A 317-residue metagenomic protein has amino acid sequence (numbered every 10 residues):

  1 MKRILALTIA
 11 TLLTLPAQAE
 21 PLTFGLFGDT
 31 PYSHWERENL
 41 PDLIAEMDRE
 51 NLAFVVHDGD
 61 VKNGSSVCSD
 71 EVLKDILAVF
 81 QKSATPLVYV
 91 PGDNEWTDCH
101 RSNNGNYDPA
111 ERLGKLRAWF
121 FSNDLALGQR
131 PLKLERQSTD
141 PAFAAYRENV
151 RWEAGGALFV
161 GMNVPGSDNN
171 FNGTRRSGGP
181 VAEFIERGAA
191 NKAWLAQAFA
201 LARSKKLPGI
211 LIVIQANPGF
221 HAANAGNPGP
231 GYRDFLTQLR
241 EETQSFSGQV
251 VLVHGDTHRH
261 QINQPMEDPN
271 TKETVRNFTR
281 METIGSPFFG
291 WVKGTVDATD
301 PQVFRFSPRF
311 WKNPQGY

Functional and structural regions predicted by a protein language model:
M1-I4: Positively charged n-region of N-terminal signal peptides that target proteins for export
A6-T14: Bacterial N-terminal signal peptides
Q18-V72, L207: N-terminal active-site segment of His-dependent metallophosphoesterases
L26-G28, V55-D60, P86-G92, V213-I214 (+2 more regions): Active-site neighborhood of phospho(di)ester-bond hydrolases with catalytic His/Asp-centered motifs
E36-L43, D58, V72-I76, P109-L116 (+2 more regions): Stable alpha-helical elements in mature extracytoplasmic
A45-F54, V160, R176-M266: His/acidic metal-ligating clusters that form di-metal
V67, V72-R187, Q264-A298: Extended active-site neighborhood of metal-dependent phosphoesterases/phosphodiesterases
D297-Y317: A short C-terminal boundary segment appended to hydrolase-like catalytic domains
